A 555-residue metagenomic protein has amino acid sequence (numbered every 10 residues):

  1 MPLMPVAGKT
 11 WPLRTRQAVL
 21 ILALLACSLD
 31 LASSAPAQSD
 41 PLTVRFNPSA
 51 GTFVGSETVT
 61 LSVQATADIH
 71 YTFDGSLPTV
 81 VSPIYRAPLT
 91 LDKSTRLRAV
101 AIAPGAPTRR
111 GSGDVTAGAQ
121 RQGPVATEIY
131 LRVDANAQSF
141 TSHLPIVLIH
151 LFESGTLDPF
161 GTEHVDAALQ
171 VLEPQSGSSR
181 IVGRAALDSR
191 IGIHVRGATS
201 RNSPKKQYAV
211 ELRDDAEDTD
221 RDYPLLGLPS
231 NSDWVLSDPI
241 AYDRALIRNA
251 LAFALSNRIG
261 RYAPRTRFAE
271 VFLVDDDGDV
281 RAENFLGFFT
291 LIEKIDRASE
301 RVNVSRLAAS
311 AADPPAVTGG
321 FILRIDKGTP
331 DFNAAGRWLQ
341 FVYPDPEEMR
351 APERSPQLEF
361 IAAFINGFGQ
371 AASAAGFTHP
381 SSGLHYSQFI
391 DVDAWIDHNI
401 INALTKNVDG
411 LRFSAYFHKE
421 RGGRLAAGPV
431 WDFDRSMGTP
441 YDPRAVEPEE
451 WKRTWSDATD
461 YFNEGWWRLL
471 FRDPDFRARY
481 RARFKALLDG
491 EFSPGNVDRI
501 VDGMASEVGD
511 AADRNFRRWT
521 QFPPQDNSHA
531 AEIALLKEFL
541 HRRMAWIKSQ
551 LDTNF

Functional and structural regions predicted by a protein language model:
M1-R14: N-terminal secretory signal peptides that target proteins for export/translocation
A18-D30: Bacterial N-terminal signal peptides
D30, A35-D158, E173-S176, A186 (+1 more regions): Short, compositionally stereotyped local motifs that mark structural "simplifiers"
T52, V63, A119, P124-L251: Conserved NTP-binding catalytic cores of kinases and kinase-like/nucleotidyltransferase enzymes across multiple kinase
T72-D74, V81-S82, R110-S112, P159-T162 (+9 more regions): Short, solvent-exposed loop/turn and secondary-structure capping segments
G155-P159, G197-T199, S203-P204, A335 (+1 more regions): Middle-to-C-terminal accessory/interaction subdomains
Q207-I240, I259-P264, D279-I400: Internal "kinase-insert"/substrate-recognition segments embedded within catalytic cores of ATP-dependent enzymes
I247, N257-F272, N407: Short, well-structured beta-strand/strand-turn elements
